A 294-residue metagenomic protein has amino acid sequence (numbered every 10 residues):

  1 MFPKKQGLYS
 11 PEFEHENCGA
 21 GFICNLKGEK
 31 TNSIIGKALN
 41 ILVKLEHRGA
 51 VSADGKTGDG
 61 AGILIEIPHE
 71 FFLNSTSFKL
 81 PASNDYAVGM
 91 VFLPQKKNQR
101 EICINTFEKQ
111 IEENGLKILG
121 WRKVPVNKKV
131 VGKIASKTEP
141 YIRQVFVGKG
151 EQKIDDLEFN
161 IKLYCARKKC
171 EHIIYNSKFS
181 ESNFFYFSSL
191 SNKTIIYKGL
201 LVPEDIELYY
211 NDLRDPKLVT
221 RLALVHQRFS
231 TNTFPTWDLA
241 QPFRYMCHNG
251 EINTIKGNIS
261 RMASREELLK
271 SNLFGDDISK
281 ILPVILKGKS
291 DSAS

Functional and structural regions predicted by a protein language model:
M1-S294: Conserved short alpha-helical segments that host acidic/polar catalytic motifs at enzyme active sites
